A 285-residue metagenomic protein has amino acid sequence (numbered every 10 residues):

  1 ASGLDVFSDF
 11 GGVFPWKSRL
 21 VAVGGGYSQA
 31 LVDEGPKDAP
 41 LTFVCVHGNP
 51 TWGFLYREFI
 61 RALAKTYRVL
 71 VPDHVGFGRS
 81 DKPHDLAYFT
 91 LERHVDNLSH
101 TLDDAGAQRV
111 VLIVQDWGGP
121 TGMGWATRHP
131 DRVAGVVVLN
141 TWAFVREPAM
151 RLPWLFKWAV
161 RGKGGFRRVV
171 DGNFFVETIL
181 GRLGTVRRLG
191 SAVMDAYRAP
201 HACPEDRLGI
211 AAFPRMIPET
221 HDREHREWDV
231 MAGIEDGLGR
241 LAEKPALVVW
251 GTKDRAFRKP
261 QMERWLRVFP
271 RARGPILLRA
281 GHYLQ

Functional and structural regions predicted by a protein language model:
A1-R19, G26-Q29, G35-K37, L55 (+4 more regions): Flexible "cap/lid" subdomain of the alpha/beta-hydrolase fold that forms the substrate-access gate
P40-H47: Short beta-strand element of the alpha/beta-hydrolase
T42, R68-L70: A broad helix-preferring feature
G48-I60: The serine-hydrolase catalytic nucleophile loop
W52, L63, R168: Short, motif-level signal for alpha-helix interfacial/capping segments enriched in acidic residues and aromatics/proline
E58-Y67, D104: A short, Lys/Arg-enriched amphipathic alpha-helix followed by its capping loop at the start of a domain
A280: Conserved short acidic donor-positioning loop in nucleotide-sugar-dependent glycosyltransferases
